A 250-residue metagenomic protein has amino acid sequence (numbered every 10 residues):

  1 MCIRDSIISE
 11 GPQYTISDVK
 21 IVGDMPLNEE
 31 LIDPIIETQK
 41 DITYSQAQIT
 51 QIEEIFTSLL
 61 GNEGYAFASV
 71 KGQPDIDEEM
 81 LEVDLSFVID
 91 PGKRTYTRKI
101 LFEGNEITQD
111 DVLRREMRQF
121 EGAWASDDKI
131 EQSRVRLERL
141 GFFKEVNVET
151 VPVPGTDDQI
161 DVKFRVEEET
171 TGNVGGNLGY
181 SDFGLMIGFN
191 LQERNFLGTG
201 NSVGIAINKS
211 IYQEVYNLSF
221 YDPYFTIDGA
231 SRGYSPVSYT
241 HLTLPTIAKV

Functional and structural regions predicted by a protein language model:
M1-D5, T240-T246: Conserved small/polar residues in nucleotide/adenosyl-binding loops
R4-A47, G72-D127, V153-G188, D228: Periplasmic POTRA and POTRA-like interaction domains that precede and scaffold membrane channels/assemblies
Q48-F67, K129-V146: Amphipathic, non-transmembrane alpha-helical segments in extracytoplasmic/periplasmic proteins
Q51, F67-S69, L191, F220: Extended beta-sheet lipid-handling architectures
A66-D75, K144-P152: Short beta-strand elements
I107, A123-L242: Gram-negative/organellar outer-membrane beta-barrel architecture
